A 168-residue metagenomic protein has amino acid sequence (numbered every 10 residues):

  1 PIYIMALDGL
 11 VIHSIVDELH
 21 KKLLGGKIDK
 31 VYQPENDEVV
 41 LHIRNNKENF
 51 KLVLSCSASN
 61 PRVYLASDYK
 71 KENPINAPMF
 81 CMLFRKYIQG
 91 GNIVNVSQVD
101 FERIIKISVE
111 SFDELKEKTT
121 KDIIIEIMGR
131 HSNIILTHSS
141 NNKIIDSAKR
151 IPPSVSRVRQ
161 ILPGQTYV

Functional and structural regions predicted by a protein language model:
P1-V168: Charged catalytic and DNA/RNA-contacting regions of genome-maintenance and nucleic-acid-processing enzymes
